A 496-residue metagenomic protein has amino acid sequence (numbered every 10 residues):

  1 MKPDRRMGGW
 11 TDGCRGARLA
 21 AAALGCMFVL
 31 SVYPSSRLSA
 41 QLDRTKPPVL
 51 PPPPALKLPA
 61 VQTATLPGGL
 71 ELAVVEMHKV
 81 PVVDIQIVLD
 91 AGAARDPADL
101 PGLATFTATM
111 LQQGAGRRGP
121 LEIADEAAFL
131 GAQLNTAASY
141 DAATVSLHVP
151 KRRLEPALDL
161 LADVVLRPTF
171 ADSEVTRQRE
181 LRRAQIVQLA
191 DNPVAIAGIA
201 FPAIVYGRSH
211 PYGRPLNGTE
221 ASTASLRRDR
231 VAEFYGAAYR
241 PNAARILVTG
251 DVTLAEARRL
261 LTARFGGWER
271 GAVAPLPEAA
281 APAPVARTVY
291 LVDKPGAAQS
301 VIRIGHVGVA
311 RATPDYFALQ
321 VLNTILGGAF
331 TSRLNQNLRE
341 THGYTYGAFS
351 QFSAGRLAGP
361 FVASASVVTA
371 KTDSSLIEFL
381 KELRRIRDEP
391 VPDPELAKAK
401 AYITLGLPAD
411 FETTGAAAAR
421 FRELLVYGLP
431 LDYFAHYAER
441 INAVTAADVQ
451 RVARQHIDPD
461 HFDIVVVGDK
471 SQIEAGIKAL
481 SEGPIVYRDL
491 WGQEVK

Functional and structural regions predicted by a protein language model:
A40-P54, R245-L247, A365, A397-K496: C-terminal regions of mature proteins
L42-V49, G116, E122-F234, A397-A419: Acidic/histidine-enriched segments that form metal/cofactor-coordinating and catalytic pocket/exosite environments
L42-V49, R208, Y212, L216 (+2 more regions): An aromatic/glycine/proline-enriched structural segment found at the starts of mature extracellular/organellar domains
R44-A64, Q185, A203-A244, L276-A281 (+2 more regions): Histidine-acidic residue clusters that define the catalytic metal-binding segment of zinc metallopeptidase domains
D84-H148, G213-P215, A329-Y344, G355-L357: M16/MPP (pitrilysin/insulinase) zinc-metallopeptidase core fold and M16-derived inactive scaffolds
A93, R303-V307, L326-V367, R488: A structural supersecondary motif
Q113-R117, H148-R179, A329, F349 (+3 more regions): M16/insulysin-pitrilysin zinc metalloprotease superfamily fold
L181-A200, A280-Q299, Q336-T345, G355-R356 (+3 more regions): Short acidic/His-enriched helical or mixed secondary-structure segments at domain edges of catalytic enzymes and some
